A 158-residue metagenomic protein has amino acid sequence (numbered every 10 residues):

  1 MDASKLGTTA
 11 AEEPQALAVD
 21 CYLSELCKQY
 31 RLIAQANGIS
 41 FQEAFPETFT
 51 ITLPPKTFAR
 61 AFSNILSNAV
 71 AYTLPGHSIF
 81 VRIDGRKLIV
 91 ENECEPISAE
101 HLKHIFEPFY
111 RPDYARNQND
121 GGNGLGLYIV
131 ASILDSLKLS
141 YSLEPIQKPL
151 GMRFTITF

Functional and structural regions predicted by a protein language model:
G7-E13, T50-P54: Conserved micro-motifs of the catalytic ATP-binding
Q15-R31, Q42: A conserved beta-strand-to-alpha-helix junction within the catalytic ATP-binding
Q35, S40-T50: Conserved catalytic submotifs in the C-terminal HATPase_c
A69-V70: Short helix-loop "hinge" at the ATP-lid/N-box region of the Bergerat-fold HATPase_c
G76-K87: Short beta-strand/loop element within the Bergerat-fold HATPase_c
I97-R111: Short conserved segment of the HATPase_c
K138-I146: Glycine-rich ATP-binding loops of the HATPase_c
